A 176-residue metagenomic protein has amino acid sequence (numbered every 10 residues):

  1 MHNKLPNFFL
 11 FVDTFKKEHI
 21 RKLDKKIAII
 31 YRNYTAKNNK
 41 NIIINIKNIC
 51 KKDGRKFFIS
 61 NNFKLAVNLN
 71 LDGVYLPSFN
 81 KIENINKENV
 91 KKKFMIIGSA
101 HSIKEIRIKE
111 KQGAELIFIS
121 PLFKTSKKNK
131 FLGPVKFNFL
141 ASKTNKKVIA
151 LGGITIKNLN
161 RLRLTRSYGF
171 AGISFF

Functional and structural regions predicted by a protein language model:
P6-V12, I27-Y31, F57-I59, V74-L76 (+4 more regions): Hydrophobic faces of well-ordered beta-strands that scaffold small-molecule active sites in alpha/beta enzyme cores
L10, I29, A66, K109 (+3 more regions): Conserved, mostly hydrophobic/aromatic
D13-E18, S60-L65, S78-K81, A100-E105 (+2 more regions): Short, polar loop motifs at secondary-structure junctions
K17, L23-N89: N-terminal active-site wall of soluble small-molecule enzyme domains
K17-I27, I106-I119: Alpha/beta enzyme core
L23-K26, L69, Q112, K143 (+1 more regions): Structural motif
I42-F58, K81, N86-S102, K130-G153: Alpha-helix-loop-beta-strand connector modules within alpha/beta enzyme cores
V74-I85, L116-F131, G153-F176: Glycine-rich phosphate-binding active-site loops on the catalytic face of alpha/beta enzymes
